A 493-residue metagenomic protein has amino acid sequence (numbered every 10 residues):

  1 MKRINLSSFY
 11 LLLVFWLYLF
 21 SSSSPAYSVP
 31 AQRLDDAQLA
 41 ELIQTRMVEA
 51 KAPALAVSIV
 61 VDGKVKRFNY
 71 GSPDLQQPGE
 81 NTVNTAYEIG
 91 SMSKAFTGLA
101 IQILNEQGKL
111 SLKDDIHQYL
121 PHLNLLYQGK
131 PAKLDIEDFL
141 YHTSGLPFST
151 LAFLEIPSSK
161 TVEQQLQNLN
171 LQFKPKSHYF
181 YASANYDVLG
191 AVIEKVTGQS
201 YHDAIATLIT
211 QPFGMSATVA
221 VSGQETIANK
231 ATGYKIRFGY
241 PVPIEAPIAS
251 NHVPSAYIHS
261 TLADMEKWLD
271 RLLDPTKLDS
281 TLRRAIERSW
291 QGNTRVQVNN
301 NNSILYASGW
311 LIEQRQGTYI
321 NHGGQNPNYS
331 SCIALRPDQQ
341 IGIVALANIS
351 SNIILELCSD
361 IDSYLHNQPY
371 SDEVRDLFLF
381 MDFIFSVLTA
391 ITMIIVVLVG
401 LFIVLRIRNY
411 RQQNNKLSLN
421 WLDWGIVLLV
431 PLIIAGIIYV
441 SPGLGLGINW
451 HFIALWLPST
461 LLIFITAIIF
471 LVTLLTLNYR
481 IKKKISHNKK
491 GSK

Functional and structural regions predicted by a protein language model:
M1-L11: Bacterial N-terminal signal peptides that target proteins for export
Y10-S22: Bacterial N-terminal signal peptides
Y27-F68, A246-K493: Catalytic loop of the DD-peptidase/beta-lactamase superfamily, centered on the K-T-G motif and neighboring
D36, A40, Q44, G98 (+10 more regions): Extracytoplasmic/secreted envelope proteins and their assembly/folding machinery, especially bacterial periplasmic
I43, V57, G63, K94-T97 (+8 more regions): Residue-level preference for non-acidic, small/hydrophobic
E49-P53, Q77-D138, F173-S183, V253 (+1 more regions): Short active-site loop at a secondary-structure junction that contains or immediately precedes the catalytic residue(s)
V61-V65, I116, V221-A228: Short, solvent-exposed turn/loop segments enriched in Gly/Ser/Thr/Pro and often Arg
S72-D74, Q128-P327: Short, surface-exposed loop or secondary-structure junction motifs that flank catalytic or metal-binding residues
